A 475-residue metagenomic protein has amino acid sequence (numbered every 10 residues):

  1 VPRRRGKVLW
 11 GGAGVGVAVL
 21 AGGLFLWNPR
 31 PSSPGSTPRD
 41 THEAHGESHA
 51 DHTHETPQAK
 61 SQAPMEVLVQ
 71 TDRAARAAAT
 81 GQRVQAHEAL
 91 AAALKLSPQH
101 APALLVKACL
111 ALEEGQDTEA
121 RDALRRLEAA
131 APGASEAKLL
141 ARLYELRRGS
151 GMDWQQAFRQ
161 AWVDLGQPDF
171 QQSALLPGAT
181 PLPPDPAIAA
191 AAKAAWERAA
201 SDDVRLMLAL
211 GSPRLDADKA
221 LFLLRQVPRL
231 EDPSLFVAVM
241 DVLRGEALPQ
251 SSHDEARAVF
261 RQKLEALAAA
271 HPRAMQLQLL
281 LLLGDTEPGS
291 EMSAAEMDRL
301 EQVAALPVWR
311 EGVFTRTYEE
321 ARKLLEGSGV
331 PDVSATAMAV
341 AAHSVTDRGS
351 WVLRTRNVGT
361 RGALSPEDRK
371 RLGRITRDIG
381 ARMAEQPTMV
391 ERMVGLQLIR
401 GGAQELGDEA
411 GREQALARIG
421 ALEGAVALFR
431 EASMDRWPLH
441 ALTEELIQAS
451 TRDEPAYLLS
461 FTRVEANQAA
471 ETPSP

Functional and structural regions predicted by a protein language model:
K60-A92, L96, A174-P184, R198-L215: Alpha-helical segment of the N-proximal tetratricopeptide repeat
E66, H100, G133-E136, S201-D203 (+2 more regions): Residue-level recognition of tetratricopeptide repeat
A92-A93, R126-L127, Q226-V227, L267 (+1 more regions): Canonical positions in the second alpha-helix
L96, A129-A130, L230, A270 (+1 more regions): Structural marker of alpha-solenoid helical repeat scaffolds
V106, L139-R142, L280: Canonical tetratricopeptide repeat
E113-D122, Y144-G166, P249-Q250, P288-S293 (+2 more regions): Alpha-helical linker/edge segments of TPR/alpha-solenoid repeat scaffolds and analogous pre-/post-domain helices
